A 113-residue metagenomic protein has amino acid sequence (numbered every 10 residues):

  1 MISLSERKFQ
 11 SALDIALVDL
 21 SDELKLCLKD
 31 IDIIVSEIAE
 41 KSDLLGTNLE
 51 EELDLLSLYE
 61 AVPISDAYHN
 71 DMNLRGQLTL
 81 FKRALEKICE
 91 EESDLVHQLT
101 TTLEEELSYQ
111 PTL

Functional and structural regions predicted by a protein language model:
M1-E37, D43-I64, N73, C89-E90: N-terminal low-structure segments adjacent to metalloprotease catalytic domains across cellular compartments
A12-I15, D19, Q98, T102 (+1 more regions): Long, highly charged amphipathic alpha-helices
L58-T100, L113: Active-site scaffold of zinc-dependent metalloenzymes
E105-L113: Catalytic Zn2+-binding segment of zinc metalloproteases
